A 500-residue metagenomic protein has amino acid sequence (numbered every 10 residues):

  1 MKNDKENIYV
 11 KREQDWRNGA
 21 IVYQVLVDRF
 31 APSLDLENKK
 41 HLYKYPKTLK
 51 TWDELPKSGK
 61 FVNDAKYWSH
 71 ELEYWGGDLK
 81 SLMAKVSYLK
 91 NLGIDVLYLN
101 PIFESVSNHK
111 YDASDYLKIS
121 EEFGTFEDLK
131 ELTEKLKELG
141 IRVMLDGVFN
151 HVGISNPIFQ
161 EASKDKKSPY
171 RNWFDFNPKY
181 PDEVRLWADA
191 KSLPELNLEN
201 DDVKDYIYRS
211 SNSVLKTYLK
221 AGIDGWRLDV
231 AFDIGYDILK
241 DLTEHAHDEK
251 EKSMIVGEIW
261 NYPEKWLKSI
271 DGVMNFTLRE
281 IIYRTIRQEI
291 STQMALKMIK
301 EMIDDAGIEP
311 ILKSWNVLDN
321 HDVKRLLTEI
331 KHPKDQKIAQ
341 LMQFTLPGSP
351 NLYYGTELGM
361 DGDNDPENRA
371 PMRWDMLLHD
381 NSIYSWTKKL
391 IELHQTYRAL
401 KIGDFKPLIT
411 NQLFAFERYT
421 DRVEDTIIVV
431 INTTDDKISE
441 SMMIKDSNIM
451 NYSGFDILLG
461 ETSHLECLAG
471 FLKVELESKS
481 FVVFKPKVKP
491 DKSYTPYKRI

Functional and structural regions predicted by a protein language model:
M1-L26, F30-P32, E37-K57, Y67-D95 (+4 more regions): Carbohydrate-interacting/catalytic domains
I8, E13-A20, L26-D95, I102-A221 (+2 more regions): Substrate-binding/active-site clefts of carbohydrate-active enzymes
I21-Y23, L97-L99, V143-L145, W226 (+4 more regions): Hydrophobic faces of well-ordered beta-strands that scaffold small-molecule active sites in alpha/beta enzyme cores
V25, L89, L99, Y116 (+10 more regions): Conserved, mostly hydrophobic/aromatic
D28-A31, F103-S105, F149-N150, L219 (+9 more regions): Short, solvent-exposed loop/turn segments at secondary-structure junctions
P46, P333-T345: Short, hydrophobic/aliphatic alpha-helical segments
T133-R142, H151, N156-K166, S213-K216 (+10 more regions): Active-site-proximal helices and loops of the catalytic beta/alpha 8
K324-I330: Short, solvent-exposed helix-loop connector elements
